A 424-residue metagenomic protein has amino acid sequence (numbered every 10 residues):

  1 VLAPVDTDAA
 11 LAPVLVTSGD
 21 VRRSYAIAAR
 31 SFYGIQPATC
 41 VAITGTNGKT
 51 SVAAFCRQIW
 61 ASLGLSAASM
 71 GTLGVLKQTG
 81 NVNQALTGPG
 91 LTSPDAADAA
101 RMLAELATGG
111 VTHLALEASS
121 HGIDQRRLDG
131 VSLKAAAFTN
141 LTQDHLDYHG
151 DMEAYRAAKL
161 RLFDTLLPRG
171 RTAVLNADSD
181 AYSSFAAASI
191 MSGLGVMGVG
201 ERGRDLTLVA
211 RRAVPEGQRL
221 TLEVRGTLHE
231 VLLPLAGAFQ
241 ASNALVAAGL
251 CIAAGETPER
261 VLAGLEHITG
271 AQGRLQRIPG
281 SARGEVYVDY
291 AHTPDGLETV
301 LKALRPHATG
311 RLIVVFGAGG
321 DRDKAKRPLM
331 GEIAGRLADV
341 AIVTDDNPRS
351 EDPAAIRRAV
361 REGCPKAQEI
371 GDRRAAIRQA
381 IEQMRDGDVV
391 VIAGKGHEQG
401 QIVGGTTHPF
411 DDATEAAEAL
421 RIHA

Functional and structural regions predicted by a protein language model:
V1-T44, S51-G64, A68, E230 (+3 more regions): Short, basic phosphate-binding NTP loop
A3-V5, G19, G71, A118 (+4 more regions): Short loop/edge segments at beta-strand edges and connector loops that shape dinucleotide/nucleotide cofactor-binding
V5-T7, T72-L73, S120-H121, L141 (+4 more regions): Short, ordered loop/turn segments at secondary-structure junctions
D6-A12, T108-G109, D124, L133-V286 (+2 more regions): Acidic, Mg2+-coordinating active-site environments of NTP-dependent enzymes
V14-T17, C40, G64-S69, A136 (+4 more regions): Conserved beta-strand scaffold positions in the cores of enzyme catalytic domains, especially in NTP/NDP-utilizing
L15-S24, L133-T139, A157-L160, G195-G198 (+2 more regions): A short, gly/pro- and small-residue-rich
S24-A177, A181-G193, A308: Phosphate-binding loop of NTP-binding sites
A54, A61, L194-G195, V246-A424: ATP-dependent carboxylate-amine ligase
